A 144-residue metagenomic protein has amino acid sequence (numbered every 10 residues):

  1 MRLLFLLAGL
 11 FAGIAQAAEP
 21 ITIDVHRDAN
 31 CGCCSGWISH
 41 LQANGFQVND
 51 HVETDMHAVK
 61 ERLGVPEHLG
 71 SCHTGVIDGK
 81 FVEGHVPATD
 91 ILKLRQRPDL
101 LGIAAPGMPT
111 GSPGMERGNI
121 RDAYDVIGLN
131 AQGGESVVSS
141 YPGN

Functional and structural regions predicted by a protein language model:
M1-A8: Sec-dependent signal peptide recognition, specifically the positively charged N-region followed immediately by
A8-A17: Hydrophobic h-region of N-terminal signal peptides that target proteins for export in Gram-negative bacteria
A17-N44: Local sequence-structure signature of Cys/Sec-based thiol-disulfide redox active-site neighborhoods
T22-I23, F46-V48, D78-F81: Short active-site oxyanion
N30, W37, V52-D55, P87-I91: Stable alpha-helical elements in mature extracytoplasmic
I38-A58: Conserved helix-turn-beta segment immediately C-terminal to the redox Cys motif in thioredoxin-like folds
R62-N144: Thiol/selenol-based redox catalytic cores and closely related redox-interacting motifs
